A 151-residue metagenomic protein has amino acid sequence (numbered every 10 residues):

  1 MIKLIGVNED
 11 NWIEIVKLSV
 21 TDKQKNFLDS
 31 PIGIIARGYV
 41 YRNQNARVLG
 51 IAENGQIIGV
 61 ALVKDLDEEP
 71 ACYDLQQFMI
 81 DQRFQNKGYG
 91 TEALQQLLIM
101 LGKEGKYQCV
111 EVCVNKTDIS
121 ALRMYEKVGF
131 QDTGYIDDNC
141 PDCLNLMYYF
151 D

Functional and structural regions predicted by a protein language model:
I2-R83, Q96, M100, E104 (+2 more regions): Acetyl-CoA-dependent GNAT
E9, T91, K116-I119: Alpha-helix N-capping/helix-start residues
G55, G59, G90, G129: Conserved phosphate-binding and hydrolysis motifs of nucleotide-dependent enzymes
P70, G88, S120, P141: Residues that form or flank phosphate/diphosphate-binding pockets in enzymes that use nucleotide phosphates
I80, N86-I99, R123, K127: Conserved acetyl-CoA-binding loop-helix of GNAT-fold acetyltransferases
K87, E104-Q108: Short coil/turn segments at alpha/beta junctions that flank glycine-rich nucleotide-binding fingerprints
Q108-I119, K127-V128, Y135-D151: C-terminal "cap" of GNAT-fold acetyltransferases
